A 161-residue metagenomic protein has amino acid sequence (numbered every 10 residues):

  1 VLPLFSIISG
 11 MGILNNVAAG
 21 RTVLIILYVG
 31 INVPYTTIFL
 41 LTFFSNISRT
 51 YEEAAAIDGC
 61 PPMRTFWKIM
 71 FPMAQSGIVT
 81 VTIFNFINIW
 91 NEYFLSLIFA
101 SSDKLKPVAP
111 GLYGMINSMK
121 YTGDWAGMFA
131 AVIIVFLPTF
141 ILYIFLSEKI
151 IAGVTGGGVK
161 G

Functional and structural regions predicted by a protein language model:
V1-G161: A structural signal for multi-pass alpha-helical bundles of membrane permease subunits that mediate small-molecule
